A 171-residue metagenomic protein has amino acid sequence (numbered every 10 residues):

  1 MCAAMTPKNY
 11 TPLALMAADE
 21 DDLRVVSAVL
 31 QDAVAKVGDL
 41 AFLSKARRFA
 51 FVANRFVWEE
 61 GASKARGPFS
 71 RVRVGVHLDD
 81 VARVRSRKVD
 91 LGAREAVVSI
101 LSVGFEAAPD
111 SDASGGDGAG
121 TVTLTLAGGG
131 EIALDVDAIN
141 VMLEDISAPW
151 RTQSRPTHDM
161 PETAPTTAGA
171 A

Functional and structural regions predicted by a protein language model:
M1-D32, Q153-H158, E162-A171: Eukaryotic intrinsically disordered, low-complexity regulatory linkers and tails enriched in Ser/Thr/Pro
E20-D32, R83-L124, I132-A133, V141-E144: Intrinsic, low-complexity N-terminal interaction/targeting segments
D32-R85: Short, well-structured hydrophobic secondary-structure segments
R47-A53, G120-L126, L134: Short, structured motif recognition centered on aromatic/hydrophobic residues
R55-W58, F69-V74, V84, F105-A108 (+3 more regions): Extracellular/lumenal and peripheral-membrane lipid-interaction modules
G75-L78, I100-P109, A148-R151, H158-E162: Glycine-rich loops and low-complexity Gly/Arg-rich segments that provide flexible linkers or classic glycine-based
D80-S86, D110-A119, Q153-T157, T163-G169: Short C-terminal domain-edge/linker segments immediately following a structured domain
T125-A171: Mixed-charge, glycine-accented linear interaction segment located at domain edges/termini
